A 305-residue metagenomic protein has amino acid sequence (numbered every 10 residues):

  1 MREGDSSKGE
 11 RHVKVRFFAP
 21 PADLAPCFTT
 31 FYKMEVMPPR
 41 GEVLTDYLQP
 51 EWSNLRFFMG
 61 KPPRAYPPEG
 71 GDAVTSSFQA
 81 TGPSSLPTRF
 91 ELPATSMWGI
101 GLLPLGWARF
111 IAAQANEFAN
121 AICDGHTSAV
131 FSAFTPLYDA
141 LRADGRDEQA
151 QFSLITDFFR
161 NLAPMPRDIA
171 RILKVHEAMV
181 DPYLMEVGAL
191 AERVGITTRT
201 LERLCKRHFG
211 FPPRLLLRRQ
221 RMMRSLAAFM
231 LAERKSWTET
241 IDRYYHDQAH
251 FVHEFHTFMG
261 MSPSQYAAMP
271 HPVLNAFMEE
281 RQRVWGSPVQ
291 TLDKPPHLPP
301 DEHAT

Functional and structural regions predicted by a protein language model:
M1-L173, A178-G188, E192-T198, F211-P212 (+3 more regions): Alpha-helical bundle regulatory/interaction domains
E202, K206, G210-R221, L226 (+3 more regions): Basic, alpha-helical helix-turn-helix
